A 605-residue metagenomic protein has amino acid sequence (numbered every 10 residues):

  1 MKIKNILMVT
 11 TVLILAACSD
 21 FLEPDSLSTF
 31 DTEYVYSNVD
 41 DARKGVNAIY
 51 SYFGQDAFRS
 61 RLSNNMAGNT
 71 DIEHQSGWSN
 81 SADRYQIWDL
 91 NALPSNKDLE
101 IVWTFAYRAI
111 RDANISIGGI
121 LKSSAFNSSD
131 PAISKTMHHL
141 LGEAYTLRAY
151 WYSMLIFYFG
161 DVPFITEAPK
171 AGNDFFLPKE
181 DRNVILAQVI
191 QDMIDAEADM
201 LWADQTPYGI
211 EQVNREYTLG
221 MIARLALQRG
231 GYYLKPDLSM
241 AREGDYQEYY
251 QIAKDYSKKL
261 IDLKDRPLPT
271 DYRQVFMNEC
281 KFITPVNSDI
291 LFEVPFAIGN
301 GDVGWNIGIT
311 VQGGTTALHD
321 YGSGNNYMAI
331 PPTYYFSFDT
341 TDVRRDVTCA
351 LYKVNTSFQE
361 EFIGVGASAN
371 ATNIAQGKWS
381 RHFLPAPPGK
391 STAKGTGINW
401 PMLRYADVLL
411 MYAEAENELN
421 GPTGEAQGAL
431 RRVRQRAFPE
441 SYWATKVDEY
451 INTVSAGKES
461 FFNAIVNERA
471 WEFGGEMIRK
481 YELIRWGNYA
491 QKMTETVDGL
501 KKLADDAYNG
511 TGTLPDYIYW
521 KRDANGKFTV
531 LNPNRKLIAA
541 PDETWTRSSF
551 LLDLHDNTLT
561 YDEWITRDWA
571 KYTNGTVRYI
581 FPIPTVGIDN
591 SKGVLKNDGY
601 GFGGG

Functional and structural regions predicted by a protein language model:
M1-S28, E482-R485: Bacterial Sec-dependent N-terminal signal peptides
C18, A106-A109, Q188, N278-T310 (+2 more regions): Long, intrinsically disordered, low-complexity segments
S19-R84, G160-V162, L186, I194-D199 (+5 more regions): An aromatic- and glycine-enriched ligand-binding surface/loop that stacks and positions planar moieties
R43-N47, S51-A57, W78-F159, D174-A187 (+3 more regions): Conserved, well-structured interaction surfaces
F336-Y405, N597-G605: Flexible, polar/acidic helix-loop-strand segments at domain edges
